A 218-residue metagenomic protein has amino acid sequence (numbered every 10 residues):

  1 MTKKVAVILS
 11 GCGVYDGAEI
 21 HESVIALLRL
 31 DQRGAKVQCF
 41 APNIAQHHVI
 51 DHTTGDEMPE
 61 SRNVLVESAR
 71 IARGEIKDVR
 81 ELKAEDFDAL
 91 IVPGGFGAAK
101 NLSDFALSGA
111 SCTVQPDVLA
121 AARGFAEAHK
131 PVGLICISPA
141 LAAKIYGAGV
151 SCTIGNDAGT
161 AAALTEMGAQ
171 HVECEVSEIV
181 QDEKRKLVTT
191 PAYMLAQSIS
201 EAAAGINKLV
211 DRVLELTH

Functional and structural regions predicted by a protein language model:
M1-K3: A short, charged/proline- and glycine-enriched loop that marks the coil->beta-strand transition at the N-terminal
A6-Q38, E75-H218: Active-site-adjacent pocket-lining segments in enzyme domains
F40-L65: N-terminal beta-loop-helix "entrance" segment that forms/cooperates in small-molecule cofactor or anionic ligand
P59-E75, R80-E85: Glycine/small-residue-rich loop that forms an oxyanion/phosphate-binding "nest" at active or ligand-binding sites
